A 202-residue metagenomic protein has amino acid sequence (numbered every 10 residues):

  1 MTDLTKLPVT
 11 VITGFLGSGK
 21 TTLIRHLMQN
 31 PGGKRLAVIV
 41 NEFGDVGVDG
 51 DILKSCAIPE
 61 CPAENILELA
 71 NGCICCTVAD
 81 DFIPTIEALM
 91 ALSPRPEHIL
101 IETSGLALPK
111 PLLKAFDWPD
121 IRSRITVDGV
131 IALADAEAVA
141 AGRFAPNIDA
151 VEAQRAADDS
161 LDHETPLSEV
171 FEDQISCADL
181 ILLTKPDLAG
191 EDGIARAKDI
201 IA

Functional and structural regions predicted by a protein language model:
T2-T13, S18, T22-E169: Nucleotide-state-sensitive switch-loop elements of NTP-binding domains
E102-S104, L133-A138, A178-R196: G-domain G4 guanine-recognition motif of GTPases
A157-L167, D173, A178, D187-A202: C-terminal-of-GTPase-core extension/linker across diverse P-loop GTPases
